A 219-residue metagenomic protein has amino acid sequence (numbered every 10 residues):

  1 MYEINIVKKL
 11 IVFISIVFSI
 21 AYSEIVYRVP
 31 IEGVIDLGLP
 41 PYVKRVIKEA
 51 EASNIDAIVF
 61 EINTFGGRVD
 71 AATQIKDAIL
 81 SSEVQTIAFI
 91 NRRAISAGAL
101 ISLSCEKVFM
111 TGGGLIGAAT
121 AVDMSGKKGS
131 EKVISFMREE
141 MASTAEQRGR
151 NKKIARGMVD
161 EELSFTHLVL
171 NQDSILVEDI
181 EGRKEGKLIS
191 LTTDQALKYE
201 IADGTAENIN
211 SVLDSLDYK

Functional and structural regions predicted by a protein language model:
M1-L10: Positively charged n-region of N-terminal signal peptides that target proteins for export
N5, S19-E24: Extreme N-terminus of proteins, especially the signal/transit-peptide cleavage junction and the first residues
K9-S19: Sec-dependent N-terminal signal peptides
S23-K219: Soluble extramembrane regions of membrane proteins in the secretory/endomembrane system
